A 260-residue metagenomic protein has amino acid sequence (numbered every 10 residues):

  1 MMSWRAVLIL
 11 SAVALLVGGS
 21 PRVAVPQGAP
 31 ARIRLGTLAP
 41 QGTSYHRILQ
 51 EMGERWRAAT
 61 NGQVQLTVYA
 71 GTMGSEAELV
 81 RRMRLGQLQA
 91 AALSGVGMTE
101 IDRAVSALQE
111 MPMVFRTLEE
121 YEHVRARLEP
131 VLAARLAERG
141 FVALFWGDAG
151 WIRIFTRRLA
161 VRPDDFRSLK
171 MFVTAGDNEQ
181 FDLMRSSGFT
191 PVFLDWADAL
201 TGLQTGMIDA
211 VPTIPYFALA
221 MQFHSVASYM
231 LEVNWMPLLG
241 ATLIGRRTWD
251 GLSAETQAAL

Functional and structural regions predicted by a protein language model:
M1-R32: Short, low-complexity disordered leader/linker segments with a strong preference for bacterial N-terminal type II
I9, V25-E119, L136-A259: N-terminal secretory/targeting leader peptides
H123-G140: Hinge/lid segment of periplasmic solute-binding proteins
